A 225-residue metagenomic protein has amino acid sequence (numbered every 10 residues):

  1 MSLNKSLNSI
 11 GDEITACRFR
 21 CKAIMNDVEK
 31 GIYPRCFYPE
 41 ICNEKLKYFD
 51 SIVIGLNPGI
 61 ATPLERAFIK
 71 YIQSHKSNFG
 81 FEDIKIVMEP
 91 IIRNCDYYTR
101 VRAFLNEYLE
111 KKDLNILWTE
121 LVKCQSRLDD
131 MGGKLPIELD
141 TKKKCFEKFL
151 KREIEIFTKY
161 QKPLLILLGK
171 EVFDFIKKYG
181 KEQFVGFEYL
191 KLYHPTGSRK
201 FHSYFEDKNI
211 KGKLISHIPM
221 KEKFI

Functional and structural regions predicted by a protein language model:
S2-Q161, D174: A polyanion-binding, active-site-adjacent surface
K123-C124, K170-D174, P195-R199: Short Gly/Pro-enriched loop/turn and capping motifs at secondary-structure junctions
L164: Short, Asp-centered acidic motifs that coordinate Mg2+ and/or phosphate in catalytic or ligand-binding sites
I176-V185: Short, aromatic/basic amphipathic alpha-helical patches
F184-H217: Short, flexible loop segments at boundaries between secondary-structure elements
M220-I225: Acidic, low-complexity terminal tails and accessory targeting/binding regions of phosphate-metabolizing enzymes
